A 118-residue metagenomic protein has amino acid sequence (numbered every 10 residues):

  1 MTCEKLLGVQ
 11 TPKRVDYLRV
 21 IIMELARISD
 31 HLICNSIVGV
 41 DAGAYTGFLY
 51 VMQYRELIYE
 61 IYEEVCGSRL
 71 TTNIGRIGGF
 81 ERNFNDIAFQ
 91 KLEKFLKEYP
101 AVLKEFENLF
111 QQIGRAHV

Functional and structural regions predicted by a protein language model:
M1-H117: Active-site bordering "gate/hinge" segments that shape substrate access to catalytic or cofactor-binding pockets
